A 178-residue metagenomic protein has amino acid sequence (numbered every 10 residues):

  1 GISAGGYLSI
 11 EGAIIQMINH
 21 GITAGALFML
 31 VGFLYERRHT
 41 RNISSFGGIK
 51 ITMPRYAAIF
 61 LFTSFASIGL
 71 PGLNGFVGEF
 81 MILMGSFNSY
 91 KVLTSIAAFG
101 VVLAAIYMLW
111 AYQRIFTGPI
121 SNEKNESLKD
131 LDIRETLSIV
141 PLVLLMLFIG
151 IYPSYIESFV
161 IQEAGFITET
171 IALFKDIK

Functional and structural regions predicted by a protein language model:
G1-K129: Functional transmembrane alpha-helices
M53-R55, M108-K178: Cytoplasmic/organellar membrane-interface segments at the starts of transmembrane helices in multi-pass inner-membrane
